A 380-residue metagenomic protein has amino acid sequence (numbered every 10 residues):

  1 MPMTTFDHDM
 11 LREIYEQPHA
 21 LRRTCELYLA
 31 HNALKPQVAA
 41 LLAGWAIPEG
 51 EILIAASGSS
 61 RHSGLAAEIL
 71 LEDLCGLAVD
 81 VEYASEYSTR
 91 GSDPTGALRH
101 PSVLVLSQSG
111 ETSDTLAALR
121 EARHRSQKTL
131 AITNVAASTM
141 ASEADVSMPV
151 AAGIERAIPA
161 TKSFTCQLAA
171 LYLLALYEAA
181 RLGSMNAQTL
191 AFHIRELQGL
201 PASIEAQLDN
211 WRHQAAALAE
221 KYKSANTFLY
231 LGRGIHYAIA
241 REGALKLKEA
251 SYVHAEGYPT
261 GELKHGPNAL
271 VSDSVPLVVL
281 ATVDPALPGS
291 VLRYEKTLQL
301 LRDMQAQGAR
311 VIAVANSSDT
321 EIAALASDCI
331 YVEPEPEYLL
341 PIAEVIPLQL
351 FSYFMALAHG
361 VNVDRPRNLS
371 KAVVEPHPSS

Functional and structural regions predicted by a protein language model:
T5-L53, R125, V146-V279, H359-S380: Active-site phosphate/pyrophosphate-binding segments
A43, I47-G199, L280-V332, F351: Glycine-rich phosphate-binding loops that contact phosphosugars or nucleotide phosphates
S113-T115, A216-A217, A238-E242, E249 (+6 more regions): Extended hydrophobic-aromatic, low-complexity segments
Y252, Y331-P334: A signal for specific C-terminal beta-sheet/loop modules enriched in small/flexible residues with GP/PG/PP motifs
R310, L325, E335-S380: Generic C-terminus detector
